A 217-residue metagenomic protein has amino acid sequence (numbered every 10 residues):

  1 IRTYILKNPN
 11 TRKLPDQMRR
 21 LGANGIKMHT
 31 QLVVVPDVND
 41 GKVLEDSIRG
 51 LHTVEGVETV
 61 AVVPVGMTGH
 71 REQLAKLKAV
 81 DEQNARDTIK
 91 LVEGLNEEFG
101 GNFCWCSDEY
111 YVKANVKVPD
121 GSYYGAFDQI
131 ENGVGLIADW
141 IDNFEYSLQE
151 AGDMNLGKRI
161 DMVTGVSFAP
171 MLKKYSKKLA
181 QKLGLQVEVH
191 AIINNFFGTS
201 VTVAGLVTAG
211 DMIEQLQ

Functional and structural regions predicted by a protein language model:
I1, D37-N39, T68-R71, V112-A114 (+2 more regions): Flexible loop/turn segments at secondary-structure boundaries
I1, G101-Y111, V116-Y124: Active-site-facing alpha/beta catalytic cores
I1-T11: Hydrophobic, small-residue-rich alpha-helical packing segments that form membrane-like cores
I5, P36, G165: Short, glycine-rich nucleotide/cofactor-binding loops
K7, K76-D81: Glycine-rich tight-turn/loop motif centered on a GG-T
N10-T11, G41, A85, G205 (+1 more regions): A conditional alpha-helix N-cap/helix-loop micro-motif detector
P15-L74, Q83-E109: Conserved C-terminal portion of the radical SAM core fold that forms the substrate/S-adenosylmethionine-binding
N115-Q217: Radical SAM enzyme core and accessory elements
